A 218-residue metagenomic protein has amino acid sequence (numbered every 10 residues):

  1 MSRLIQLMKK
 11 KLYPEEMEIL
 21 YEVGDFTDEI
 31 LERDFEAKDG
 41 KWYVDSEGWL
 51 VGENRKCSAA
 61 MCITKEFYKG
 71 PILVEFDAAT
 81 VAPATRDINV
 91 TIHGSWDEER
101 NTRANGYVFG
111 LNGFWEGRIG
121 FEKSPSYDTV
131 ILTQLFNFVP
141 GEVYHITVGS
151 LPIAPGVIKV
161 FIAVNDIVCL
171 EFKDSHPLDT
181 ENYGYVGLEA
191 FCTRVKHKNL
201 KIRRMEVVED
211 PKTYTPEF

Functional and structural regions predicted by a protein language model:
S2-D39, V208-F218: Extracellular carbohydrate-recognition regions
F26, F76, V139-K173: Carbohydrate-binding surfaces in secreted/extracellular proteins
F26, K198-M205: Extracellular beta-strand elements of beta-rich domains used for carbohydrate recognition/degradation or cell-matrix
D28-S58: Extracellular glycan-recognition surfaces and repeat-rich motifs
G52-K123: Secretory/extracellular carbohydrate-interaction modules and structurally similar beta-sandwich "look-alikes"
A60-E66, I131-F138, V186-G187: Beta-strand-rich interaction surfaces with strong enrichment in secreted/lumenal proteins
K123-T147: Short, aromatic/His-centered strand-loop micro-motif at the edge of beta-sheets
L170-N199: Flexible glycan-contacting loops in extracellular carbohydrate-active proteins
